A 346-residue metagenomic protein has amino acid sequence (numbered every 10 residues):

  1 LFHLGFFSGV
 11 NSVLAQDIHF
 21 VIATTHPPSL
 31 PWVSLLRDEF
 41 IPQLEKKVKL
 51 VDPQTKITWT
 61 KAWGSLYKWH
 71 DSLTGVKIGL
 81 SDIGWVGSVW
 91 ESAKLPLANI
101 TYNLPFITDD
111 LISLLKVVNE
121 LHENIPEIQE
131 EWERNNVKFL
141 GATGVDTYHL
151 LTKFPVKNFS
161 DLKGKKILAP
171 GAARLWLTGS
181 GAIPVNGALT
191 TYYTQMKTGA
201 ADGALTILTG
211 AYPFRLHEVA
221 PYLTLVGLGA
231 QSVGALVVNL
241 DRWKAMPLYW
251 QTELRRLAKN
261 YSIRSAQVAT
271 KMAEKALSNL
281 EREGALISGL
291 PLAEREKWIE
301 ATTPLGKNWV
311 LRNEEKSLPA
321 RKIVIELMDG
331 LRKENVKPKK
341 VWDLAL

Functional and structural regions predicted by a protein language model:
Q16-S113, E127-L346: N-terminal secretory/targeting leader peptides
I112, V117-L121: Glycine/proline-centered hinge or cleavage motifs at structural transition points of membrane proteins
